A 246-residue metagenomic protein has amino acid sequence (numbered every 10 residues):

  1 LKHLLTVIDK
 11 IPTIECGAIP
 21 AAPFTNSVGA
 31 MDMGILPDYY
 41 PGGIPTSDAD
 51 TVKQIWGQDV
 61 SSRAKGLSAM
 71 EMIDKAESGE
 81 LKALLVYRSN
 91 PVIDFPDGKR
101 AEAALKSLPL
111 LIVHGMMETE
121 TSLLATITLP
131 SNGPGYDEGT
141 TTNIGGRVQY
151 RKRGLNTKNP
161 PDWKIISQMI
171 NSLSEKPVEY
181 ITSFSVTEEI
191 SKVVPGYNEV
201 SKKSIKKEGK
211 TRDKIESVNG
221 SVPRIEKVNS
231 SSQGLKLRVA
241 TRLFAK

Functional and structural regions predicted by a protein language model:
L1-V200, K246: Non-catalytic alpha/beta scaffold blocks inside enzyme catalytic domains
M117, E199-K246: Long, compositionally biased stretches
